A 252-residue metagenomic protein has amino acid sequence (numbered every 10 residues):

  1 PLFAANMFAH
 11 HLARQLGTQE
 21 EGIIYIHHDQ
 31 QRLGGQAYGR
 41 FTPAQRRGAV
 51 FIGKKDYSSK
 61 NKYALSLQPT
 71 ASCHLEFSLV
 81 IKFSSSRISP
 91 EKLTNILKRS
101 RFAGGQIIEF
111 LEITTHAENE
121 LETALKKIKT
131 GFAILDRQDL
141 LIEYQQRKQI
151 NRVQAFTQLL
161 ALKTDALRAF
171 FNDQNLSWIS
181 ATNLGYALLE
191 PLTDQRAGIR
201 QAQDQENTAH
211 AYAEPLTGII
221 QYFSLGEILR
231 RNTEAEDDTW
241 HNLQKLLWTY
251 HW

Functional and structural regions predicted by a protein language model:
P1-G39: N-terminal ordered "arm"
L2-N6, D56-N61, A166-L167: A short linear-motif detector with a strong N-terminal bias
L33-T70, E76: A broadly used, surface-exposed interaction patch
P69-W252: Internal, well-folded beta-alpha domain core
